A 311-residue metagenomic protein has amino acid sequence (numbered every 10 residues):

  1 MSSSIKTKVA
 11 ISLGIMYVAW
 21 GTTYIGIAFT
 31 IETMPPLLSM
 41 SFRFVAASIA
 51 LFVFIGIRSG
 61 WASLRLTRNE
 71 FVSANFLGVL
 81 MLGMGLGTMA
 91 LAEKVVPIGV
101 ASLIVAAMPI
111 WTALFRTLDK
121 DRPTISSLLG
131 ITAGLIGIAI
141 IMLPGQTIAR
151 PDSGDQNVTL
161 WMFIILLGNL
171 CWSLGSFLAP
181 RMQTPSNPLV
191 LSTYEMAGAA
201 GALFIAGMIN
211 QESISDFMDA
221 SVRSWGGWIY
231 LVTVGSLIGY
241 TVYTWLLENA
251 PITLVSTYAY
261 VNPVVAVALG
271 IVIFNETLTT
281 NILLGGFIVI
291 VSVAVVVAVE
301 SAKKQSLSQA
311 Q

Functional and structural regions predicted by a protein language model:
M1-I15, I49-L77, K120-L129, Q146-L160 (+4 more regions): Membrane-interface interhelical linkers
I11, I15, S41-A46, V72 (+11 more regions): Hydrophobic residues within alpha-helical transmembrane segments of multi-pass solute transporters/permease subunits
A19, T23-Y24, F52-V105, I140 (+1 more regions): Specific transmembrane alpha-helical segments of multi-pass solute transporters/efflux pumps, especially DMT/EamA
I31-E32, E93, K120, Q183 (+2 more regions): Helix-capping/transition residues at the boundaries of transmembrane alpha-helices and the short helical linkers
I31-M84, P109-F115, L170-L178, S192-E212 (+2 more regions): Transmembrane alpha-helices of multi-pass small-molecule transport proteins
P35-I49, L91-M108, V158-L170, R223-T233: Structural signature of hydrophobic alpha-helical transmembrane segments
M40-F42, L82, L86, V100-A107 (+3 more regions): Helix-helix packing/entry segments at the starts of transmembrane helices
L51, A107, P123-I148, Y260 (+2 more regions): Hydrophobic transmembrane alpha-helices of multi-pass small-molecule transport proteins
